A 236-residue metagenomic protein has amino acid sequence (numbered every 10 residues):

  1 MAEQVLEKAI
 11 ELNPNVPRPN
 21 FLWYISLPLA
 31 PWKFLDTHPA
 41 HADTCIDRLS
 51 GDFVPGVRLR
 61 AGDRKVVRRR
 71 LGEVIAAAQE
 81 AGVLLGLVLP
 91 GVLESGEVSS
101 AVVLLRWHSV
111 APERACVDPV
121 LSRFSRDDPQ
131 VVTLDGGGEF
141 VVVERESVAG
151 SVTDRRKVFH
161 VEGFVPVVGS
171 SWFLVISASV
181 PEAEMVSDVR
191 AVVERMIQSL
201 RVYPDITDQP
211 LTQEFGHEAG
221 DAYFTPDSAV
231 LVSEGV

Functional and structural regions predicted by a protein language model:
M1-V158, V167-W172, A178-V236: N-terminal targeting sequences that direct proteins away from the cytosol to non-cytosolic compartments
